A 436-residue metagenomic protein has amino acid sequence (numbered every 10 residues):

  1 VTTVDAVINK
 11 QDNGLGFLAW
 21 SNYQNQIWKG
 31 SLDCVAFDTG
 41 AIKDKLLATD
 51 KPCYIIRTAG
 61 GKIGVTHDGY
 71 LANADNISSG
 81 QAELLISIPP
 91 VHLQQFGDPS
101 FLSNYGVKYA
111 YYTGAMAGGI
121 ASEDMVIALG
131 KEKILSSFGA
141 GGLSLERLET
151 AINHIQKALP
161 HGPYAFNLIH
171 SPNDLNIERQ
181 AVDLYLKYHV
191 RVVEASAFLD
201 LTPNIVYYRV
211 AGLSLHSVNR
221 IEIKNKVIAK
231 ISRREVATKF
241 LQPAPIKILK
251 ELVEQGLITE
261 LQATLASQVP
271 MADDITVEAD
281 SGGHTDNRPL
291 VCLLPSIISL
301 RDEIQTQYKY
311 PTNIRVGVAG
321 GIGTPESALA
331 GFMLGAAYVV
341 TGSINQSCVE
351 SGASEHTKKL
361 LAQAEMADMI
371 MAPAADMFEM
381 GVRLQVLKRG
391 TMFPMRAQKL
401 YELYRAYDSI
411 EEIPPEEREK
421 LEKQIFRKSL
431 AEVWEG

Functional and structural regions predicted by a protein language model:
T2-N313, N345, M377: Active-site entrance/lid segments in N-terminal catalytic domains of soluble metabolic enzymes
A115, G141, N287, G321 (+5 more regions): Hydrophobic alpha-helical scaffolding
A121-D124, T324-A328: Short glycine/serine/threonine-rich phosphate/pyrophosphate-binding segments that cradle anionic phosphate groups
E146-L148, D280, E326-V386: Catalytic or ion-translocation cores adjacent to nucleophile or general acid/base/metal-coordination motifs in diverse
V193-A195, V318, V340: A structural signal for short, well-ordered beta-strand segments and their strand-loop junctions that often border
I221-Q242, I246, A362-L403: Extended, intrinsically disordered, low-complexity segments
R315-G323: Glycine-rich beta-strand-to-loop/alpha-helix junction loops that act as flexible
K388-G436: C-terminal catalytic or substrate-handling cores of phosphate/nucleotide- and metal-cofactor-dependent proteins acting
